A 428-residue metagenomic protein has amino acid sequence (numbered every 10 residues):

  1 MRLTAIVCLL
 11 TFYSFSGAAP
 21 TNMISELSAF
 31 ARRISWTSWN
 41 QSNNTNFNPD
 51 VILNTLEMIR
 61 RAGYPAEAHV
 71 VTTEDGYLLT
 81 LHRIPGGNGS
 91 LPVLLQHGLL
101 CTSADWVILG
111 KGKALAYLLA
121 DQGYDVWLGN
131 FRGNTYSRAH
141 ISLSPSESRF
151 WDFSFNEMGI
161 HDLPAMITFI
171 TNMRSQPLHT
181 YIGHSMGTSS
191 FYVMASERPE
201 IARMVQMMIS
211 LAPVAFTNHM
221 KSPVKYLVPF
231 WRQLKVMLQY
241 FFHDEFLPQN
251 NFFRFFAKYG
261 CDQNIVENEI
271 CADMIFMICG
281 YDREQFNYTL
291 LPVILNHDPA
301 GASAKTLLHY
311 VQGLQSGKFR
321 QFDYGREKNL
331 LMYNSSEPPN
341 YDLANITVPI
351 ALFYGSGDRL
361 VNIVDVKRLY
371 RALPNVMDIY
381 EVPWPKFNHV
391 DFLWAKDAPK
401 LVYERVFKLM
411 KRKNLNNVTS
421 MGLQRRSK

Functional and structural regions predicted by a protein language model:
R2-A18: Cleavable N-terminal signal peptides of Sec/SRP-targeted secreted and luminal proteins
S16-T21, S25-R33, N172-P177, T188-L331: Alpha/beta-hydrolase-fold enzymes
A18-T72: An N-terminal hydrophobic leader/cap segment in hydrolases
M58, T73, H82-L143: Short, surface-exposed "cap/lid" segments of acyl-processing enzymes
R149-M173: Alpha/beta-hydrolase active-site loop
I346, L352-Y354, D358: Short beta-strand/loop motif that positions the catalytic acidic residue of the alpha/beta-hydrolase fold
V348, N362-A372: Short alpha-helix in the alpha/beta-hydrolase fold that links the catalytic acid
Y380-K428: Catalytic active-site module of serine/aspartate enzymes centered on a nucleophile-bearing elbow/loop
